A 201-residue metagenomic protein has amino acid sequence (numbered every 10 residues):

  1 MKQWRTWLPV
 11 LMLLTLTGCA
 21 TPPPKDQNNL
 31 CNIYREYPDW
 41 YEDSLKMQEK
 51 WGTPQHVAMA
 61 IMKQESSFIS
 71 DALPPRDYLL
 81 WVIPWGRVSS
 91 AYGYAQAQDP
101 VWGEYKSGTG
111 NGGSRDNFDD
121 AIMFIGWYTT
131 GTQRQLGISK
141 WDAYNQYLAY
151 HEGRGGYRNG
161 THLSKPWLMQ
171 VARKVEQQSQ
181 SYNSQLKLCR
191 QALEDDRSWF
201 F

Functional and structural regions predicted by a protein language model:
M1-L8: Bacterial N-terminal signal peptides that target proteins for export
P9-L13: Hydrophobic helical h-region of N-terminal Sec-dependent signal peptides in bacterial secretory/periplasmic proteins
T15-G18: C-terminal motif of bacterial Sec signal peptides marking the signal peptidase cleavage site
A20-F201: Catalytic glycan-binding domains that act on GlcNAc-containing polysaccharides
